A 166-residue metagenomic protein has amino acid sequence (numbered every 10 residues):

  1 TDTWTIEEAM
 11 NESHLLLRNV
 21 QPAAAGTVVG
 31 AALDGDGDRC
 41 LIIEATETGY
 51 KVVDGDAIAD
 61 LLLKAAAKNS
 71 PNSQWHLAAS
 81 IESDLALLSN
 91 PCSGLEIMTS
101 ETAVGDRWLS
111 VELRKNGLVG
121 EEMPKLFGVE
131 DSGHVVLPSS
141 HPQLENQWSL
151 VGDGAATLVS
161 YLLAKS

Functional and structural regions predicted by a protein language model:
T1-K165: Phosphate-binding chemistry for phosphorylated carbohydrates and sugar-nucleotides
